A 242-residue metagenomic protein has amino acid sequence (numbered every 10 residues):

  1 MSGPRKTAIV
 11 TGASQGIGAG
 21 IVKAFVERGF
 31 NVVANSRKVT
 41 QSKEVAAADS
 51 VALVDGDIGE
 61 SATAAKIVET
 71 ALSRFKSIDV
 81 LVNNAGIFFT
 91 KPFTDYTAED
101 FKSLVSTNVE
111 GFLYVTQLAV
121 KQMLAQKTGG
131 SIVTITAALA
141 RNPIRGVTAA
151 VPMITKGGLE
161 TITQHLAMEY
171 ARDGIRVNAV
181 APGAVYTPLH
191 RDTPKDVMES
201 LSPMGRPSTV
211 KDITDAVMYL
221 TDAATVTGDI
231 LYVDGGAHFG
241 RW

Functional and structural regions predicted by a protein language model:
R5-K6, S77-I78, M123-A137, V147 (+2 more regions): Active-site loop of short-chain dehydrogenase/reductase
S14-Q15: Conserved glycine-rich cofactor-binding loop
R28-K43: Conserved glycine-rich Rossmann-like NAD(P)H-binding loop of the short-chain dehydrogenase/reductase
P92-F93, D100-V105, M198: Substrate-binding pocket helix/loop in short-chain dehydrogenase/reductase
T116, T155, T163: Active-site helix of classical SDR
K121, Q164, M168-R172: Alpha-helical segment proximal to the catalytic Tyr-Lys
I175, T209-V233, H238: C-terminal substrate-recognition "lid" of short-chain dehydrogenase/reductases
